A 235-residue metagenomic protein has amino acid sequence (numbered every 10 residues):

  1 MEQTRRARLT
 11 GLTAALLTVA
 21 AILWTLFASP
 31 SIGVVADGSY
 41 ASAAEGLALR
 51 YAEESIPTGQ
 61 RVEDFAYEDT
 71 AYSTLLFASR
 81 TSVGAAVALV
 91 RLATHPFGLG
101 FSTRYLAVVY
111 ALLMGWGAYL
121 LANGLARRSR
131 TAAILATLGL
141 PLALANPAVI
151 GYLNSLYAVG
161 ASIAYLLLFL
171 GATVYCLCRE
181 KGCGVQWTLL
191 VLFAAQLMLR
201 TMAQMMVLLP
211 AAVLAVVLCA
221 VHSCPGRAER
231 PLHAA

Functional and structural regions predicted by a protein language model:
E2-S29, R80-A235: Hydrophobic transmembrane helix bundles of membrane-integrated enzymes that assemble and modify cell-envelope
A20-H95: Extracytoplasmic loop-helix module adjacent to an early transmembrane segment
